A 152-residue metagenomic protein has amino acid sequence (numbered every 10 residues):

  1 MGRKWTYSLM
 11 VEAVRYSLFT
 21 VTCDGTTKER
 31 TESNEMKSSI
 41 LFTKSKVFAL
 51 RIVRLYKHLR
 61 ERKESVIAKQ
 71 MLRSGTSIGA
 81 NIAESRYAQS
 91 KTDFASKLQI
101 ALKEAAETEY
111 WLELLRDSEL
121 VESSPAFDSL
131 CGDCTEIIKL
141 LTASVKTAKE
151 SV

Functional and structural regions predicted by a protein language model:
M1-A80, E84, A88-V152: Short, C-terminally biased terminal segments at protein or domain edges
